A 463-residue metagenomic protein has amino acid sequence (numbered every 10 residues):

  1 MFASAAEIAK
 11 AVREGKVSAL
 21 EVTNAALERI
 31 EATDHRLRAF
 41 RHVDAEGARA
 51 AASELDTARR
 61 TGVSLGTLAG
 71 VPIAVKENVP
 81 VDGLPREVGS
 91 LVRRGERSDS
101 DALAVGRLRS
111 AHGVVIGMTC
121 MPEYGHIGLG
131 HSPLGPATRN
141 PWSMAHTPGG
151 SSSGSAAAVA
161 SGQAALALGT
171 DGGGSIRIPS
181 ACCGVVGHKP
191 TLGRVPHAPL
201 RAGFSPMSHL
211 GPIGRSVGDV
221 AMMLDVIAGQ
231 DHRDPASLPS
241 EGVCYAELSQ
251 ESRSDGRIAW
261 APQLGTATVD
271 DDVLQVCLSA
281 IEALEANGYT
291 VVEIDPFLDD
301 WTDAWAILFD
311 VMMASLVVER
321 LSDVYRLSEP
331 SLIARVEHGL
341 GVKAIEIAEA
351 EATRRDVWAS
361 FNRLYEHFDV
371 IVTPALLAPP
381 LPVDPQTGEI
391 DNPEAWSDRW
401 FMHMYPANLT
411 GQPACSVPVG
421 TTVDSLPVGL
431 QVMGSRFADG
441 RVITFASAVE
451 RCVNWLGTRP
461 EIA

Functional and structural regions predicted by a protein language model:
M1-A50, R60, A286-N287, T458-A463: An N-terminal boundary/leader segment
I8-E14, R93-E96, S208-R215, E337-V342 (+1 more regions): Short, well-ordered beta-strand elements within core beta-sheets of diverse protein domains
K16-N24, S53, C244-L248, D271-D295 (+2 more regions): Acyltransferase
A26, A48, V220, I258 (+4 more regions): Residue-level signal for inorganic ion chemistry
A32, S110, A160-T266, L278-N287 (+4 more regions): Structural helix-boundary/capping segments
L68-L210, Q263, A375-P393: Short glycine/serine-rich loop/turn segments
L68-V88, E247-P262, D310-N362, P374-A378 (+1 more regions): Short helix-loop capping/hinge segments that flank enzyme active sites or metal/cofactor-binding pockets
L91, G95, S237, A304 (+3 more regions): Short, surface-exposed loop/helix-turn segments at secondary-structure junctions that function as lids/hinges flanking
